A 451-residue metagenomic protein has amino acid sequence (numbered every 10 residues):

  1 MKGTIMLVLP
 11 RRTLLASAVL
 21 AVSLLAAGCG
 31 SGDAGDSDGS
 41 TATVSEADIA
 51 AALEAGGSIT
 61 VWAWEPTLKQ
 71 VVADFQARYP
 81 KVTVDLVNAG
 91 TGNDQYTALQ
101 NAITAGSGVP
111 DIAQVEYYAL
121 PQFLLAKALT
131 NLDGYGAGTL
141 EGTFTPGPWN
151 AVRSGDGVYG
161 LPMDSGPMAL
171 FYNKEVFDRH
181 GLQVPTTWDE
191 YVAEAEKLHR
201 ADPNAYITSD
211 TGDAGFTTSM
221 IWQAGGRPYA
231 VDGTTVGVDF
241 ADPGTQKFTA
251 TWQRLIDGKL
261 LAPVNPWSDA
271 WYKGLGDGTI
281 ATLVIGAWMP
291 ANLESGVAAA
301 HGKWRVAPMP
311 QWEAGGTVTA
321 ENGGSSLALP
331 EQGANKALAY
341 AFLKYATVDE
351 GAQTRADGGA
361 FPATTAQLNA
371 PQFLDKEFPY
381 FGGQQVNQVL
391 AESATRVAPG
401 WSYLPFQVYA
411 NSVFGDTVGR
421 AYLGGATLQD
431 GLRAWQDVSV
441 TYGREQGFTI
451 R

Functional and structural regions predicted by a protein language model:
G3-P121, V184, E313, L338 (+2 more regions): Conserved N-terminal structural module of periplasmic/extracytoplasmic solute-binding proteins
V44-D48, Y117-P167, M220, R305-A307 (+2 more regions): Hinge/lid segment of periplasmic solute-binding proteins
A52, D133-F144, Y206-I207, R227-K247 (+4 more regions): Short, solvent-exposed loop/beta-turn-alpha elements that line the ligand-binding surface or hinge of extracytoplasmic
L53, W288-A300, W312-V413, Y442 (+1 more regions): C-terminal lobe and pocket-closing loops of periplasmic/extracytoplasmic Venus-flytrap solute-binding proteins
N88-A98, Y118, W188-A193, V264-D277: Short helix-initiation/N-cap motifs at beta->coil->alpha
N101, V109-A113, T139-V176, Y206-S209 (+2 more regions): A structural signal for short loop-to-beta-strand junctions that line the ligand-binding cleft of periplasmic/secreted
S154-M163, M168, V192-V238, G244 (+1 more regions): Extracytoplasmic/periplasmic solute-binding protein
A195-E196, T235-N265, M309: Glycine-centered hinge/linker elements that transmit conformational signals in sensory and ligand-binding systems
